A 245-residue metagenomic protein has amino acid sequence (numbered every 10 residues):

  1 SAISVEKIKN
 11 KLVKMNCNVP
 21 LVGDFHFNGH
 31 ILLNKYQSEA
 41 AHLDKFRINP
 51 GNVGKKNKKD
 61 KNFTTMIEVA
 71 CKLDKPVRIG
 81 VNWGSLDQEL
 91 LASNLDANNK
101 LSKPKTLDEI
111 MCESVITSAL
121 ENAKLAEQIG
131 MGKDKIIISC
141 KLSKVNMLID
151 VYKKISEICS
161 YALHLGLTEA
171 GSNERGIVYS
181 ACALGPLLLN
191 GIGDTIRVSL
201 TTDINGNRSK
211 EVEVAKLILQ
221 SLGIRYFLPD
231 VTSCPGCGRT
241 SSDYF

Functional and structural regions predicted by a protein language model:
S1-N122, V145: Active-site beta->alpha loop and helix N-cap motifs at the rims of alpha/beta catalytic domains
L91, A97-F245: Catalytic alpha/beta core domains of metabolic enzymes, predominantly
